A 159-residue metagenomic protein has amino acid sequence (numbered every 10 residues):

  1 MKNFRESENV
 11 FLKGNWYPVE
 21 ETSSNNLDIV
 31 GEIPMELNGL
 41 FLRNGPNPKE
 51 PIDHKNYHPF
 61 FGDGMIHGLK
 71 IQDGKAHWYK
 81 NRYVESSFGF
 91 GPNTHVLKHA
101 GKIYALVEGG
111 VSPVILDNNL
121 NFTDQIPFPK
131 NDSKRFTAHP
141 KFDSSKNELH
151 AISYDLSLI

Functional and structural regions predicted by a protein language model:
M1-F88, P92-T94: N-terminal regions that are enriched for targeting/export leaders and immediately downstream pro/stem segments
V84-I159: Well-ordered mid-protein domain cores that form the structural environment of catalytic cofactors
